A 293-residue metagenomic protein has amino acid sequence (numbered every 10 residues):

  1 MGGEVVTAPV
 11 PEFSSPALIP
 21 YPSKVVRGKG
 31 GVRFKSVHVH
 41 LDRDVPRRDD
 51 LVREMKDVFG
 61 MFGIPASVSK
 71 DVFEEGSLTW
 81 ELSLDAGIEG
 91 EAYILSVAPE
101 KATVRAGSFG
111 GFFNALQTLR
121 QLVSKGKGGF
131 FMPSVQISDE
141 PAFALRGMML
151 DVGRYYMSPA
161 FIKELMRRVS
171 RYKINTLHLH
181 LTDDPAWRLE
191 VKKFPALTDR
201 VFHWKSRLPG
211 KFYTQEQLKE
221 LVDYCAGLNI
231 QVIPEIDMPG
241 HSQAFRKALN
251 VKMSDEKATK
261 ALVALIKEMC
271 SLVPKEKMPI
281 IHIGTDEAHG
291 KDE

Functional and structural regions predicted by a protein language model:
M1-A144: Acidic, contiguous N-terminal accessory segments
P11, I88-E293: Feature activates predominantly on carbohydrate-active enzymes
